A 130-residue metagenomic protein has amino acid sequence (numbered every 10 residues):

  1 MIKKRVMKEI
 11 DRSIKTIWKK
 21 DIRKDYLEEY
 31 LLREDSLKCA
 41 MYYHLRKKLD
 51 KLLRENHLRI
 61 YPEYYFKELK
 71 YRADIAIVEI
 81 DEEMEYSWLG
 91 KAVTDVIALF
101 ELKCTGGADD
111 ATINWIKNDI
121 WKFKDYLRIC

Functional and structural regions predicted by a protein language model:
M1-H44: Charged, often low-complexity linker/regulatory segments
T16, E68, E79, G106-A108: Feature marks short, surface-exposed loop/turn motifs that line or immediately flank catalytic pockets and channel
K24-Y30, K103-A111: Surface-exposed cleft-lining segments at the edges of enzyme active sites
L32, S36-E55, E68-Y71: Short, well-structured hydrophobic secondary-structure segments
M41-R46, I75-E83, I120-K124: Short, well-ordered amphipathic alpha-helices
R54-V93: Active-site metal-binding core of divalent-cation-utilizing nuclease and nuclease-like domains
I75-I77, T94-G106, F123: Conserved catalytic cores of phosphodiester-cleaving nucleases, focusing on short active-site segments
G107-C130: Acidic, metal/cofactor-coordinating or nucleic-acid-engaging core segments within structured domains
